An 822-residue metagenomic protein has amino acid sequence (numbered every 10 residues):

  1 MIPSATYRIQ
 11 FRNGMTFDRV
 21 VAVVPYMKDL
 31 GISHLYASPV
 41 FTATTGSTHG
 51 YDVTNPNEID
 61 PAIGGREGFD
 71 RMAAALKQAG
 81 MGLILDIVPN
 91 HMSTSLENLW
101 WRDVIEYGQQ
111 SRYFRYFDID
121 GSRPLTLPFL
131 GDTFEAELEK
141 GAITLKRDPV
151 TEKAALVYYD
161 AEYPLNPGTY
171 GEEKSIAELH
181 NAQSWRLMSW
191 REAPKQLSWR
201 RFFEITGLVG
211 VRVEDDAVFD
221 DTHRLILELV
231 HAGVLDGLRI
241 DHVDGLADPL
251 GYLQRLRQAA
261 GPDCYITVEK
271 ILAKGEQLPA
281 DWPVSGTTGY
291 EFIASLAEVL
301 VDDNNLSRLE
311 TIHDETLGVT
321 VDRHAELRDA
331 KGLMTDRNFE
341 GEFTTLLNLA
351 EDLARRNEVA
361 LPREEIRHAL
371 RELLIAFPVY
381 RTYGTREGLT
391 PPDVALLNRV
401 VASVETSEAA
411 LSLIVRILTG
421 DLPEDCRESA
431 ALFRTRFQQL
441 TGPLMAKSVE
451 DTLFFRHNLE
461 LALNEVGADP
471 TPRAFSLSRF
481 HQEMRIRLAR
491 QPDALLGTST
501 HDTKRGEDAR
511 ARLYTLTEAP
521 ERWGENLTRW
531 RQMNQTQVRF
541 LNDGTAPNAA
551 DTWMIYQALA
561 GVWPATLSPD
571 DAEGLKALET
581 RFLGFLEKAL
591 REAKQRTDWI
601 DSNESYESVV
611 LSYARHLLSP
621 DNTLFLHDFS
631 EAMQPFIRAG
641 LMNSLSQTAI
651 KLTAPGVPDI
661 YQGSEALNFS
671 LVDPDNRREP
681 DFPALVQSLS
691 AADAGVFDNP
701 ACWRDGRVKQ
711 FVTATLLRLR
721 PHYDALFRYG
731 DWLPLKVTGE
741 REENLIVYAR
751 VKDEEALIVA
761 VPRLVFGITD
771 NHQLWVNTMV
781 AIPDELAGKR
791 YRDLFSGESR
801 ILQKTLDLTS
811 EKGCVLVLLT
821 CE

Functional and structural regions predicted by a protein language model:
M1-T45, V53, N57, A62 (+9 more regions): Carbohydrate-interacting/catalytic domains
S47-N55, M92-D120, D281-Y290, D675-R677: Aromatic- and acidic-residue-enriched segments that line the glycan-binding/catalytic groove of carbohydrate-active
R66-V88: C-terminal EAL-domain catalytic cores of bacterial cyclic di-GMP phosphodiesterases
G82, G237, Y265: Hydrophobic "anchor" residues on beta-strands that sit immediately upstream of conserved functional sites
N90, I240-L246, A701: Conserved short loop/turn motifs at secondary-structure junctions
M92-R186, V211-E214, I226, M334 (+1 more regions): Extended, highly charged clamp/arch subdomains and adjacent linkers that form or line substrate-binding channels
L96, T206, D244: Phosphate-group recognition and catalysis centered on beta-loop-alpha active-site segments
